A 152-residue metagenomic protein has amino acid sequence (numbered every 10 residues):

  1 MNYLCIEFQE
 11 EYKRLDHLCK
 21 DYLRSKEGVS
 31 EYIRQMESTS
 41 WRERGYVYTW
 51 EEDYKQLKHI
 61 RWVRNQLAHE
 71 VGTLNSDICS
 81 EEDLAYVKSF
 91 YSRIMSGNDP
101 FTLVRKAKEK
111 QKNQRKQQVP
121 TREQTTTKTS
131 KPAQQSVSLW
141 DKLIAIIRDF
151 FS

Functional and structural regions predicted by a protein language model:
M1-G45, E51-W62, Q66, L74-S152: Amphipathic alpha-helical interface elements
H69: Histidine-centered active-site/metal-ligand motif
